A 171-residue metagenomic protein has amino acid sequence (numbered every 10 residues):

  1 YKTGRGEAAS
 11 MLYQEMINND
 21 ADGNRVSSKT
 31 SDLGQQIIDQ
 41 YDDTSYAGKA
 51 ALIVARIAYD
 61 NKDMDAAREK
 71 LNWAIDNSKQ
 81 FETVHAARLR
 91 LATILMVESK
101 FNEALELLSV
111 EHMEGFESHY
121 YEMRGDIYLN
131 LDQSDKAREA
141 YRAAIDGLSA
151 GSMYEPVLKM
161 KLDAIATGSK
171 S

Functional and structural regions predicted by a protein language model:
Y1-T3, Q36-D43, W73-Q80, S109-G115 (+1 more regions): Solenoid-like repeat scaffolds
S10-K49: Short extracytoplasmic
S27, A47-G48, L52-H119: Alpha-helical adaptor scaffolds
S134-M153: TPR/TPR-like (Sel1-like) alpha-helical repeat modules
